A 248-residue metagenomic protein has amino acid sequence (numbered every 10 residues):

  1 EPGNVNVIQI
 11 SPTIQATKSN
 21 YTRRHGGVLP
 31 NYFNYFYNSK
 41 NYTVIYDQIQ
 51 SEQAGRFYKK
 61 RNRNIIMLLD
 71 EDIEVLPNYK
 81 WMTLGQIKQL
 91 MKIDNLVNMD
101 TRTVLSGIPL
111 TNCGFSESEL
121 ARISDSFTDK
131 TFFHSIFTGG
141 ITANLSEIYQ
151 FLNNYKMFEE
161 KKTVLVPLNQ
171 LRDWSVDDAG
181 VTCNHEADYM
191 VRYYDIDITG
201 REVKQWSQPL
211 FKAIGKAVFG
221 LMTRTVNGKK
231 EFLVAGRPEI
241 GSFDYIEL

Functional and structural regions predicted by a protein language model:
E1, L120-G220: An N-terminus-focused feature that recognizes amino-terminal "leader" regions
E1-R23, V191-L248: Aromatic- and glycine-enriched beta-alpha-beta binding-site module
G3-E159: Mixed-charge (acidic/basic) macromolecular-recognition segments
T103, V164, L168, R237 (+1 more regions): Generic preference for flexible, low-structure residues
